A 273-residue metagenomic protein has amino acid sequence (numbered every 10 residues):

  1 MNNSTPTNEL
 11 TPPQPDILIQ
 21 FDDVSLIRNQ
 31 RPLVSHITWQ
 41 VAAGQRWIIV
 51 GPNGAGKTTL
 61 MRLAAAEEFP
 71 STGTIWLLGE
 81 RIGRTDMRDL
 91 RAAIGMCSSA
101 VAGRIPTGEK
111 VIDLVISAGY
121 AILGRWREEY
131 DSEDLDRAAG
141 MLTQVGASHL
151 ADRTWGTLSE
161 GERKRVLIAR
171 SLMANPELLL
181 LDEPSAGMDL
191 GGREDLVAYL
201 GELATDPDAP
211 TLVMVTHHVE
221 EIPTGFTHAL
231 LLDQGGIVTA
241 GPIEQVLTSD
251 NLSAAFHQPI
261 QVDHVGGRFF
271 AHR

Functional and structural regions predicted by a protein language model:
A65: Helix-to-loop junction immediately C-terminal to a conserved catalytic motif
G73-G83, L90: Conserved ABC transporter NBD signature motif
I116, D131-L150: Conserved ABC ATPase "signature" region
E129, T154-L158, E162: Conserved ABC ATPase signature
N175: Conserved catalytic motifs of ABC-family nucleotide-binding domains
L179-E183: Catalytic Walker B motif of ABC-type/P-loop ATPase nucleotide-binding domains
L230, Q234-Q245: Conserved switch/coupling elements of ABC/ABC-like ATPase nucleotide-binding domains
